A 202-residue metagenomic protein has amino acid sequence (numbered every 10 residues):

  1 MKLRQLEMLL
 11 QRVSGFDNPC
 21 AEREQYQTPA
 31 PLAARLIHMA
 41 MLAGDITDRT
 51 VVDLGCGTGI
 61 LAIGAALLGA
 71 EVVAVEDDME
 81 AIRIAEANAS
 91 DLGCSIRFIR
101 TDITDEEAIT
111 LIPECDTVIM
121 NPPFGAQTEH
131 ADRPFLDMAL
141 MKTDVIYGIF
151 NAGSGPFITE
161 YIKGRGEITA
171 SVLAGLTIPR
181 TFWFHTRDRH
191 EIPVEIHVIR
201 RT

Functional and structural regions predicted by a protein language model:
M1-T202: Class I S-adenosyl-L-methionine-dependent methyltransferase catalytic core
